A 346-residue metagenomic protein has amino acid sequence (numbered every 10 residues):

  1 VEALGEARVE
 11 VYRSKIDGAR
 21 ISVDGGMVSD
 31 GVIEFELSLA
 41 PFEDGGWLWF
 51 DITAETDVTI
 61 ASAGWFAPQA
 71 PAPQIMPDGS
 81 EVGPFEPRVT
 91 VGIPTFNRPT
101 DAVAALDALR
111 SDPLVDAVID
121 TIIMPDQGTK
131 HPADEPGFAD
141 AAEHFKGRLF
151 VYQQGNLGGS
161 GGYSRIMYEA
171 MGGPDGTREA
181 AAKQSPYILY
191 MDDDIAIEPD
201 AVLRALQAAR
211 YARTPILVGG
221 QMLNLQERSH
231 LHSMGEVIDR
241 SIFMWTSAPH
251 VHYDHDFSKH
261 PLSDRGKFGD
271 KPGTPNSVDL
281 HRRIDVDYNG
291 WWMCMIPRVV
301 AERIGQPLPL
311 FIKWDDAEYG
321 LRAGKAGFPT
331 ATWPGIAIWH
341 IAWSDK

Functional and structural regions predicted by a protein language model:
V1-V9, R13-I21, G25-D107: N-proximal low-complexity "stem/linker" segments adjacent to membrane-targeting elements
R88-T90, T121, E318: Cell-envelope/extracellular polymer assembly enzymes that use nucleotide-activated donors
L109-Y152: Acidic donor-binding segment of Leloir-type glycosyltransferases
Q154-A180: Glycine-rich, basic loop-to-helix element that forms the pyrophosphate-binding segment of sugar-nucleotide handling
A181-A196: Short beta-strand-to-loop acidic/aromatic patch adjacent to the donor-nucleotide binding site
P199-D256: Conserved donor NDP-sugar-binding/catalytic core segment of glycosyltransferases
H250-M293: A recurrent flexible, glycine/aromatic-enriched loop bordering the glycosyltransferase active site that acts as
D285-M293, R298, E302-L321, G327-W333: Donor nucleotide-sugar recognition loop
